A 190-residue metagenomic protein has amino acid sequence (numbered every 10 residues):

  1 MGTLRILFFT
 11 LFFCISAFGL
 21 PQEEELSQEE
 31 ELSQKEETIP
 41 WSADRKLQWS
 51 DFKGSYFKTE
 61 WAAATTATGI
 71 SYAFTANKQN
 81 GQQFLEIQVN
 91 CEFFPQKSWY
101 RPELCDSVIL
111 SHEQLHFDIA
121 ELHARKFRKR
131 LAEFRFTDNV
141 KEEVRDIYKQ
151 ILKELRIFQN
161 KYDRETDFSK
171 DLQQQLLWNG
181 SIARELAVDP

Functional and structural regions predicted by a protein language model:
M1-Q28: Bacterial Sec-dependent N-terminal signal peptides
E29, S33-F84, F93, F136-P190: Metalloprotease/metallohydrolase-associated module, dominated by Zn2+-dependent proteases
G81-C105: Active-site scaffold of zinc-dependent metalloenzymes
L104-S107, A132-E133: Acidic/histidine-rich, surface-exposed loop or edge segments in extracytoplasmic proteins
L110-I119: Active-site His/Glu-centered metal-binding helix of metallohydrolases
F117, R130, F158: Short alpha-helical functional segments enriched in proximate histidine and acidic residues
L122-L131: Membrane-interfacial alpha-helical segments at the cytosolic side of multi-pass membrane proteins
